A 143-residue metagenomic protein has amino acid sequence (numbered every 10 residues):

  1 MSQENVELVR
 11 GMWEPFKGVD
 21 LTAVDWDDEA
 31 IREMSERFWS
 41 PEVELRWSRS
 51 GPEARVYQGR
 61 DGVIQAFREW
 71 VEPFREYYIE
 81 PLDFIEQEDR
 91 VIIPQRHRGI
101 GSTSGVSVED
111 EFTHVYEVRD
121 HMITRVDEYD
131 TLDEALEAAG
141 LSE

Functional and structural regions predicted by a protein language model:
M1-E33, R37-P41, A138-E143: Short, low-complexity N-terminal intrinsically disordered segments enriched in polar/charged residues
M1-L8, I64, R68-E143: A beta-strand edge to alpha-helix "cap/lid" segment located at domain peripheries
V9, P52-V56, T131: Amphipathic repeat-derived elements
W13, W47-S50, H97: Short, histidine-centered active-site or binding-site loop motifs used for metal coordination, general acid-base
P15, W26, E53-A54, V126: Short N-terminal micro-motifs specific to bacterial/archaeal maturation and metal-cluster initiation sites
V24-D28, P52, S104-G105: Short, solvent-exposed loop/turn segments that connect beta-strands within catalytic domains and beta-strand-rich
A30-D89: A solvent-exposed, acidic/Ser-Thr-rich amphipathic alpha-helical stretch
